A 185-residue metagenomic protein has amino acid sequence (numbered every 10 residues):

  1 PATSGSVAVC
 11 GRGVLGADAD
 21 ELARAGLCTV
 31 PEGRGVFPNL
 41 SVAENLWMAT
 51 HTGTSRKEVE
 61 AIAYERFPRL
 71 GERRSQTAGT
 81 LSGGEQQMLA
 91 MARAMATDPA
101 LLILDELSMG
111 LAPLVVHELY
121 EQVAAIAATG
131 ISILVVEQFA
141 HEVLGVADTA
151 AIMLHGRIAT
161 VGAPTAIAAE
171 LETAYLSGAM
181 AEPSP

Functional and structural regions predicted by a protein language model:
P1-P185: Glycine-rich phosphate-binding loops of nucleotide-dependent enzymes
